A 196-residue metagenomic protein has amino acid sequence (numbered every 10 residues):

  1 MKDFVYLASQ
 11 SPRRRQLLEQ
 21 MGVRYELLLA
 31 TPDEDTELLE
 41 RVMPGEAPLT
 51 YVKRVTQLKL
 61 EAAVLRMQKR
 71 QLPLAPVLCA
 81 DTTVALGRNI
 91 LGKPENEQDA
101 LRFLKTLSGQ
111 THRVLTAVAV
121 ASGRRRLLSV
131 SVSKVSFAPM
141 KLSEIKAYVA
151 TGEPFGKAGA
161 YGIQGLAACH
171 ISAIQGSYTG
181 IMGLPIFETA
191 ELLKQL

Functional and structural regions predicted by a protein language model:
M1-P76, N89, Q195-L196: N-terminal polybasic phosphate/anion-binding patch
K2-V23, A100, Q110, V132-L196: GST superfamily/GST-like fold recognition
R24-T36, T116-R125, G156-A168: Mobile beta-alpha loop/short-helix "lid" or hinge segments that flank ligand
T36-R41, L86, R124-S131: Acidic/polar active-site rim loop that often engages polyanionic ligands
C79: Generic enzyme active-site microenvironment
T82-H112: Active-site-adjacent loop/tail segments of enzyme domains
R88-G92, A119, V130-A138: Short beta-strand and adjoining strand-loop segment in the mid-core of the Rossmann-like NAD(P)-dependent dehydrogenase
L101-L107, T116-S133: Anionic-ligand binding region
